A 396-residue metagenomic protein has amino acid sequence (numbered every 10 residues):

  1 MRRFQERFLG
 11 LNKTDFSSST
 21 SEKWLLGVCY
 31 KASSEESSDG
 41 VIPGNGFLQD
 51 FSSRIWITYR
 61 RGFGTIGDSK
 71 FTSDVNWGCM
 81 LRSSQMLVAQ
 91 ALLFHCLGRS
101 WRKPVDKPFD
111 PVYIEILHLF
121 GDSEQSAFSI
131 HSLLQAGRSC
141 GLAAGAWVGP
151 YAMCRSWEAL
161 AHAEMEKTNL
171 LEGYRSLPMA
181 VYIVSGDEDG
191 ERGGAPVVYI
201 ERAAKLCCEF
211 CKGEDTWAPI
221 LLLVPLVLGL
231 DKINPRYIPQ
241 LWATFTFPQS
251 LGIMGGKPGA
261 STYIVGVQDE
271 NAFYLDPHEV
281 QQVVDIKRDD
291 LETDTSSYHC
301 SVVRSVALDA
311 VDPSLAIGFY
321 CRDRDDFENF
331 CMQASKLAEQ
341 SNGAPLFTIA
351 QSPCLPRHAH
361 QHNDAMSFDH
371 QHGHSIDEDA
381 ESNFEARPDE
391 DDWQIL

Functional and structural regions predicted by a protein language model:
M1-S73, Q90-L396: Cysteine-dependent deubiquitinase/ubiquitin-like isopeptidase catalytic cores across multiple families
